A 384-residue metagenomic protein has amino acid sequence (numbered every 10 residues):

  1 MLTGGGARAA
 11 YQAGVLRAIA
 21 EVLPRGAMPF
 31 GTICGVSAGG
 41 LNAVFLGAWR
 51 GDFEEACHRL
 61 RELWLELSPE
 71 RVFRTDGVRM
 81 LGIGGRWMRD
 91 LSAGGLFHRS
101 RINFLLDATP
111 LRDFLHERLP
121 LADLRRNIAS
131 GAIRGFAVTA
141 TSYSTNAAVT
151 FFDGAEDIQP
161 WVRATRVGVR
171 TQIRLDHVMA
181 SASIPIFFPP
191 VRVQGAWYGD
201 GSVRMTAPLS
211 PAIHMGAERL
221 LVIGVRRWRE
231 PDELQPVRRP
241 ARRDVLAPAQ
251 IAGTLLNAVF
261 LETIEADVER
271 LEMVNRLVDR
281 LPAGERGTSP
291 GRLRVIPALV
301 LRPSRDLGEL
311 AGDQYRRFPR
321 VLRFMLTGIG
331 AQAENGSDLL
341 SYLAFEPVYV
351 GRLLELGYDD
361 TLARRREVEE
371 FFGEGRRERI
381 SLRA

Functional and structural regions predicted by a protein language model:
M1, A7-N103, T109, L115 (+6 more regions): Patatin-like phospholipase
M1-L2, G31-S37, G135-T141, A298-R302: Extended hydrophobic secondary-structure segments that form protein cores and membrane-embedded regions
R25-P29, N127-R134, S289-V295: Short helix-terminating capping/connector loops at secondary-structure junctions
V72-L106, P110, P240-I264, R316-F345: Alpha-helical membrane-targeting segments
I102, P110, L115, L277-A384: C-terminal helical/tail subdomains of lipid-metabolizing enzymes
I102-A140, V149: Active-site periphery "cap/insert" segments of enzyme catalytic domains
A129-A258, N335-A344: Active-site gating loop/helix substructures
P248-T288: C-terminal amphipathic alpha-helical segment
